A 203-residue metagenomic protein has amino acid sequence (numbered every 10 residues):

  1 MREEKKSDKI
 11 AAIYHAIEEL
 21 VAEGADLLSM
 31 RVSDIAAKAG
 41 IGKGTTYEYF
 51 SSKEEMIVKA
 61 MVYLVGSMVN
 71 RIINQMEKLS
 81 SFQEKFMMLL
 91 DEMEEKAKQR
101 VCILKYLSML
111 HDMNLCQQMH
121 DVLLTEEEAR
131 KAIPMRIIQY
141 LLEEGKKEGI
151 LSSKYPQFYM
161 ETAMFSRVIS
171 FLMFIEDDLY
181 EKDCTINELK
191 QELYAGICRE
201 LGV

Functional and structural regions predicted by a protein language model:
M1-K38, E55: Basic, helix-initiating cap at the start of DNA-binding domains
S7-H15, S29, Y49-I73, M87-E94: An amphipathic alpha-helix adjacent to DNA-recognition modules
V21, A25, R31-V32, K43 (+3 more regions): Amphipathic alpha-helical segments enriched in hydrophobic/aromatic and basic residues that form the DNA-contacting
A39-F50: Short hydrophobic/aromatic patch on the recognition helix
K59, I73-C102, Q157, E161-M164 (+1 more regions): Hydrophobic alpha-helical connector segments
G66-V69, I73-N74, C116-I150, F158-T162: Amphipathic alpha-helical packing segments from all-alpha helical-bundle domains
E92-E95, R136-E148, T162-V203: C-terminal peripheral helix-coil segments that are non-catalytic and often amphipathic
K96-D121, M173-D177: Amphipathic alpha-helical segments used for helix-helix packing
